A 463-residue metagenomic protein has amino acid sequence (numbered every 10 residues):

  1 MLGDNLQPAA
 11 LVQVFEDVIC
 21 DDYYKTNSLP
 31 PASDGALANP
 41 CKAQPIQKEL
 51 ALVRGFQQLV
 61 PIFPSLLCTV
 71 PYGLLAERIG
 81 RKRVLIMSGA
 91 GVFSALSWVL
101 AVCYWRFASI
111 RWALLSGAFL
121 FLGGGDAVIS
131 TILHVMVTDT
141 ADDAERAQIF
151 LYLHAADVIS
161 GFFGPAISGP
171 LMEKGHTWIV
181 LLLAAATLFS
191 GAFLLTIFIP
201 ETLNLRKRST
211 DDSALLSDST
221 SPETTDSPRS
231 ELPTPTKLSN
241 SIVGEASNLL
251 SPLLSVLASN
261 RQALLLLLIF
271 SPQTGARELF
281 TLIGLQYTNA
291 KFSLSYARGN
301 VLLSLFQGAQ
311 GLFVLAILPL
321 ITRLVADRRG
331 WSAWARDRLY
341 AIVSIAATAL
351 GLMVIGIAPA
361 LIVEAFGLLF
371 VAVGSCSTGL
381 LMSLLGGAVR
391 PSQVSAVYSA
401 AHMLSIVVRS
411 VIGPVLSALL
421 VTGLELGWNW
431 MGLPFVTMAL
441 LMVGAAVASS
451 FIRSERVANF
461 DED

Functional and structural regions predicted by a protein language model:
A10-L11, G124-D142, G284, C376-R390: Intracellular juxtamembrane helix-capping segments at the cytosolic ends of symmetry-related transmembrane helices
L85-S109, I342-P359, E364: C-terminal ends and interior cores of transmembrane alpha-helices in multi-pass membrane transporters/permeases
S116-I159: Cytoplasmic helix-loop-helix junction between adjacent transmembrane helices in 12-TM secondary transporters
E145-E173, T187-L188, Q310-F313, H402-V415: Glycine-rich segments within core transmembrane alpha-helices of 12-TM secondary carriers
E173-L188, A333-L339, V415-M442: A membrane-interface helix-boundary motif in multi-pass transporters
F189-L203, I355, V411, V421 (+1 more regions): Multi-pass alpha-helical transporter architecture, strongest for 12-TM Major Facilitator/SLC carriers used
T202, R206-G275, A290-K291: Juxtamembrane intracellular "pre-TM" segments in multi-pass secondary transporters
P391-E425: A late C-terminal transmembrane helix in Major Facilitator Superfamily
